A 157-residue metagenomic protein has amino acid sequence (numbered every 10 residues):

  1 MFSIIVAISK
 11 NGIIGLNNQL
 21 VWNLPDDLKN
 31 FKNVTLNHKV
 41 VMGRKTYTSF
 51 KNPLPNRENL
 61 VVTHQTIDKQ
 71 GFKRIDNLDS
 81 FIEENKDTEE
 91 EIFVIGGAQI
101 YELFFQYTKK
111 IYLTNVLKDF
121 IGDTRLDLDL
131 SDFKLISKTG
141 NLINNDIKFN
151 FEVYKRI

Functional and structural regions predicted by a protein language model:
F2-I157: Flexible, gly/pro- and Lys/Arg-enriched active-site loops
